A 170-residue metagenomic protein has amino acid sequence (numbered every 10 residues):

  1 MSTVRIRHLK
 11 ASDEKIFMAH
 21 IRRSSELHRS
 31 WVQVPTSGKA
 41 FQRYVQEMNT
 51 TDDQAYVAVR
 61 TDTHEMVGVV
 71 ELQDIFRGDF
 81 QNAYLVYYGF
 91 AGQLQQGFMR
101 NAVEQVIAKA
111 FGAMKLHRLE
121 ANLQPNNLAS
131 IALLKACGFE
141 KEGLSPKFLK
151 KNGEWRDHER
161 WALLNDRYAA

Functional and structural regions predicted by a protein language model:
M1-I16, H20-R23, A55, V59-A170: Acyl-donor (CoA/ACP) binding surface of acyl/acetyltransferases
E26-V45: Conserved GNAT-fold acetyl-CoA-binding loop/helix
V32-P35, D52, Q93: Residues at alpha-helix boundaries and short interhelical turns
Y44-E47, K109: A generic secondary-structure signal
Q46-V57: A short helix-loop-beta-strand connector motif used in the catalytic cores of GNAT acetyltransferases and, in some
